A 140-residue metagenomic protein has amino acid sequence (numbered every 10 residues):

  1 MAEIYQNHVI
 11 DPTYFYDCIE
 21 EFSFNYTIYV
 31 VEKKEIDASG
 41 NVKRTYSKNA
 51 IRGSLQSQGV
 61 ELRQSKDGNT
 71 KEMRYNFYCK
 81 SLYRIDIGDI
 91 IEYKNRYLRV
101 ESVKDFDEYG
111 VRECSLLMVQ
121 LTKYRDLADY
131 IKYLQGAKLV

Functional and structural regions predicted by a protein language model:
A2-V9, F22-T27, V31-V140: Short, conserved turn/kink motifs that form compact alpha/beta structural patches or helix kinks used as
P12-F15: Intrinsically disordered, non-coiled, low-complexity regulatory regions enriched in serine, threonine and proline
